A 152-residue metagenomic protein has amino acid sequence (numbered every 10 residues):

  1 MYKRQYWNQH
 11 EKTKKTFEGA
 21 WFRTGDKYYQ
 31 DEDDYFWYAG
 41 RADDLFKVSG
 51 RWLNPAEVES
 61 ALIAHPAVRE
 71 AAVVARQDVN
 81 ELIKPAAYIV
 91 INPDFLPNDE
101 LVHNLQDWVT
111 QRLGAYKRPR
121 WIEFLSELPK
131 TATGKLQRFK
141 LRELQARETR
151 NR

Functional and structural regions predicted by a protein language model:
M1: Active-site loops and adjacent core secondary-structure elements that bind or stabilize anionic groups
R4-Q5, K12-K15, G19, K27-K117 (+3 more regions): AMP-binding/adenylate-forming catalytic core of the ANL superfamily
I122-L125: General small-molecule cofactor/ligand-binding pocket signal
E143-R152: Acidic/polar alpha-helix N-cap and adjacent early helical turns within long charge-rich amphipathic helices/linkers
